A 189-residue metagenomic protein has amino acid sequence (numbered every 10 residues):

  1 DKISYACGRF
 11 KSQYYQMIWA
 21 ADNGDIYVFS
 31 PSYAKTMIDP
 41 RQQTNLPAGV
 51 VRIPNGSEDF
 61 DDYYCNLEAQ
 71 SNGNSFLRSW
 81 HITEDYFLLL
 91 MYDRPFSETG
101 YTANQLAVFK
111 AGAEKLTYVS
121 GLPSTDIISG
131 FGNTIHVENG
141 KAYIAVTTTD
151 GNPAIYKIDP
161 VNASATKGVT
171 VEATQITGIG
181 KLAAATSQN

Functional and structural regions predicted by a protein language model:
D1, R41-E58, T102-E114, I155-A163: Beta-propeller blade signature
D1-C7, N55, D59-S71, K115-S124 (+1 more regions): Beta-propeller fold detector
D1-P47: Loop-centered beta-sheet repeat module
C7-I18, A69-T83, D126-H136, V171-A185: Repeated scaffold domains used in trafficking and secretory/extracellular systems, primarily beta-propellers
N23-D25, T83-Y86, N139-K141, T186: Short coil/turn segments that connect the beta-strands within blades of beta-propeller domains
V28-L46, L89-A103, T147-T148: Short, conserved, GDST-rich strand-edge loop motifs in beta-rich repeat architectures
A69-G130, K157-A165: C-terminal structural cap/anchor segments
T148-D150, V161-N189: Blade-level signature of beta-propeller repeat domains, shared across WD40, Kelch, NHL, RCC1 and BNR/Asp-box propellers
